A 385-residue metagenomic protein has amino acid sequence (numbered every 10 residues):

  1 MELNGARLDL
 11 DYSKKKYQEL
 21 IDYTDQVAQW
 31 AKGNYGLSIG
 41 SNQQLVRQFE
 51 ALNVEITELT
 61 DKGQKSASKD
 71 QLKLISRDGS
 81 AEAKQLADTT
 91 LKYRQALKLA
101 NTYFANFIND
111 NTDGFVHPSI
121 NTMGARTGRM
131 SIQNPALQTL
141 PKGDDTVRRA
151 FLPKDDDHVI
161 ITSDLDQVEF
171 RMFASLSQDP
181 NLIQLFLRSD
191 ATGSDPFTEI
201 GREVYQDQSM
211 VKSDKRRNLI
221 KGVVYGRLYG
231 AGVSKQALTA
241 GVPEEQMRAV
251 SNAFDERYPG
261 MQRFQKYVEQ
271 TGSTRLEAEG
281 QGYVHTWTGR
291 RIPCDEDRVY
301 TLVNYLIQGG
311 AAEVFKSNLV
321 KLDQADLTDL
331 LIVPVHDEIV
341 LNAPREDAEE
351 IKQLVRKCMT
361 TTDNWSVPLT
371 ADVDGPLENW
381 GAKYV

Functional and structural regions predicted by a protein language model:
M1-G143, L152-V159, D166-E169, R202 (+6 more regions): Conserved "right-hand" nucleotidyltransferase catalytic core of DNA-directed polymerases
E19-Q43, N252-V268, E346-V385: Polymerase palm active-site segment centered on the conserved acidic dipeptide of motif C
V54-T57, T122, Y205-T328, V333-P334 (+1 more regions): Conserved catalytic core of nucleic-acid polymerases
P153-D155, D326-L327, I332-H336, D363-S366: A structural signal for short secondary-structure junctions
L165, D337-I339, A371-V373: A structural signal for short, well-ordered beta-strand segments
E169-Q206, T288-P293: Metal-dependent catalytic core segments for phosphate chemistry
V340-P344: Short hydrophobic/aromatic beta-strand micro-patches that form the beta-sheet surface supporting nucleotide- or nucleic
